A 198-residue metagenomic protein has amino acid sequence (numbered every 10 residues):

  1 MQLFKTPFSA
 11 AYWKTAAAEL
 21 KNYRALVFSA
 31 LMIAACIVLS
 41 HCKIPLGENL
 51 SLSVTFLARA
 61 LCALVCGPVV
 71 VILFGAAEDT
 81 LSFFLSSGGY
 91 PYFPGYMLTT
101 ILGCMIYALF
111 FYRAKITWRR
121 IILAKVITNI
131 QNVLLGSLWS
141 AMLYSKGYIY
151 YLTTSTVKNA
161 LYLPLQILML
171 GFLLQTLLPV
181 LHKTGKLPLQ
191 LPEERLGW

Functional and structural regions predicted by a protein language model:
M1-W198: Loop-helix junctions at membrane interfaces
